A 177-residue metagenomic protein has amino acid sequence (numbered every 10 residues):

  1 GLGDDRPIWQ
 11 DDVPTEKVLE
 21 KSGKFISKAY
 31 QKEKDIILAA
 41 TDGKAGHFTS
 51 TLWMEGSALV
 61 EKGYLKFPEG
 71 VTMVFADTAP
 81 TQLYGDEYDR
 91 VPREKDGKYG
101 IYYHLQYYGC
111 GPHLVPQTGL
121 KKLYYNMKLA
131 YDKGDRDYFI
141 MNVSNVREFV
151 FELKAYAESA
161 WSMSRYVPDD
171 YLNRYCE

Functional and structural regions predicted by a protein language model:
G1-K95, E177: Gly/Pro-rich turn-and-neighbor structural signature
F75-T81, E87-E177: Structured mid-domain segments that build the active-site/substrate or prosthetic-cofactor binding neighborhood
